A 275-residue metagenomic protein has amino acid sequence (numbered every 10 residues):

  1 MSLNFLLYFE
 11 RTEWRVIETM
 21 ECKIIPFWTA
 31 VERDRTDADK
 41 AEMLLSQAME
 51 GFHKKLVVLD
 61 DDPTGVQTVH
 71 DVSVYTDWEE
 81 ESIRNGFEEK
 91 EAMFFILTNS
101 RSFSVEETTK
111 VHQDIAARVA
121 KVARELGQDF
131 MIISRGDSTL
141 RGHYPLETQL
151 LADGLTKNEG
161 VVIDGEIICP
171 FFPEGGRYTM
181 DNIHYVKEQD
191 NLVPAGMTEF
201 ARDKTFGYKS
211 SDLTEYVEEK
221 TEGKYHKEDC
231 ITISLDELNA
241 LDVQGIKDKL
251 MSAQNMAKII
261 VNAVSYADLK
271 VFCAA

Functional and structural regions predicted by a protein language model:
L3-F9: Short hydrophobic targeting helices and cationic amphipathic motifs that mediate membrane/organellar targeting
M20, V72-E79, S102-S104, I115: Long, low-complexity, Lys/Arg-enriched
M20-L45, G127-L140: Short N-terminal secondary-structure initiator segments
F27-E89: N-terminal basic/disordered segments at the start of proteins
S46-D60, K90-A92, F103-I132, S138-D268: Cap/lid and interdomain-hinge subdomains that line or gate substrate/regulatory clefts in soluble alpha/beta enzymes
I96-R101: Short loop/turn segments at strand-loop or loop-helix junctions that form parts of catalytic or ligand-binding pockets
K270-A275: The feature marks the mature, well-folded catalytic cores of soluble enzymes
